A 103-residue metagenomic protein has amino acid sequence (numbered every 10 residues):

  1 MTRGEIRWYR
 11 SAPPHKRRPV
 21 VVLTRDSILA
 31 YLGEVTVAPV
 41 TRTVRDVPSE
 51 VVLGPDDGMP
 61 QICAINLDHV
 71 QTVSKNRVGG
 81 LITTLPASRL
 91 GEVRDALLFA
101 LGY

Functional and structural regions predicted by a protein language model:
M1-Y103: Conserved functional hotspots at enzyme active or ligand-binding sites that engage polyanionic ligands
